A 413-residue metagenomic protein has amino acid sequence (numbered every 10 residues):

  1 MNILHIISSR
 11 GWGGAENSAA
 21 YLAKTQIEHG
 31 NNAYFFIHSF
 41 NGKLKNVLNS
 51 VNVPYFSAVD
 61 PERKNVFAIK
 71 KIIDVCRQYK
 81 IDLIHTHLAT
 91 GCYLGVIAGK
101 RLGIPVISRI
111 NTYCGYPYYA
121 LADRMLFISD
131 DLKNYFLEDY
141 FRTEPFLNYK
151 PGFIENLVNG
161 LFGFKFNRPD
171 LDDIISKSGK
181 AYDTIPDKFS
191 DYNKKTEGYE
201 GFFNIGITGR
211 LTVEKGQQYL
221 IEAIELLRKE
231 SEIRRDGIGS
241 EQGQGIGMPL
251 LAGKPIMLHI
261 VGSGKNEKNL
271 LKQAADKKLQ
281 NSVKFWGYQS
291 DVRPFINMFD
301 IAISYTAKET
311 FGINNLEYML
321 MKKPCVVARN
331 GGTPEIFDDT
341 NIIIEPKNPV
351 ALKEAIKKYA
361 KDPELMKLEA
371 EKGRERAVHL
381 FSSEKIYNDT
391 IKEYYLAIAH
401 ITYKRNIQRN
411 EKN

Functional and structural regions predicted by a protein language model:
H5-A68, F146-L147, G264-E267: N-terminal strand-loop element at the rim of the active site of nucleotide-sugar-dependent glycosyltransferases
G13-Y21, F203, I207-E230, K265-L271 (+2 more regions): A conserved mid-protein helix/loop that constitutes part of the nucleotide-sugar donor-binding site
F36-I37, P324-V327: Short hydrophobic beta-strand element within catalytic cores of glycosyltransferases and related nucleotide-activated
N65, T86-C92, I110-N111: Short His-centered aromatic/hydrophobic patch
L271-G287: Nucleotide-activated donor-binding/catalytic signature segment of Leloir-type glycosyltransferases, i.e., the conserved
Y288, A307: Aromatic "clamp/platform" in nucleotide-sugar-dependent glycosyltransferases that forms part of the donor/acceptor
D339-V350, K358-P363: Conserved acidic donor-binding segment of nucleotide-sugar-dependent glycosyltransferases
K358, L365-L380, I386, K392: A short, well-ordered alpha-helix in the C-terminal region of glycosyltransferases
